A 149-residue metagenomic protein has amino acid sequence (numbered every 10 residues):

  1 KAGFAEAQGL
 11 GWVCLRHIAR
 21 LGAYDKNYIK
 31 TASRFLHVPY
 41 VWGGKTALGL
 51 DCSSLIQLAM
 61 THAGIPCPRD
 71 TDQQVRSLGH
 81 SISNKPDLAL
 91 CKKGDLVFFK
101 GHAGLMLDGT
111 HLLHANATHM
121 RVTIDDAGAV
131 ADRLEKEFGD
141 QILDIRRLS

Functional and structural regions predicted by a protein language model:
K1-A2, K93-G94: Loop/turn positions that initiate beta-strands
A2-V38: Boundary regions of SH3-family modules and the immediately adjacent low-complexity/disordered segments in eukaryotic
H17-R20, K45, H80-K85, L107-S149: Aromatic- and glycine-rich peptidoglycan recognition patches
Y24-R34, G44, H62, D126-G128: Intrinsically disordered, low-complexity proline/serine/threonine-rich regions that harbor SH3-binding proline-rich
A32, L55, G94: Terminal peptide-recognition signature
Y40-C91: Catalytic cysteine-centered active-site loop
C91-K92, E135: Secretory N-termini
L96, G101-H111: Catalytic nucleophile-His microenvironment captured as a short glycine-rich beta-strand/loop that brackets
